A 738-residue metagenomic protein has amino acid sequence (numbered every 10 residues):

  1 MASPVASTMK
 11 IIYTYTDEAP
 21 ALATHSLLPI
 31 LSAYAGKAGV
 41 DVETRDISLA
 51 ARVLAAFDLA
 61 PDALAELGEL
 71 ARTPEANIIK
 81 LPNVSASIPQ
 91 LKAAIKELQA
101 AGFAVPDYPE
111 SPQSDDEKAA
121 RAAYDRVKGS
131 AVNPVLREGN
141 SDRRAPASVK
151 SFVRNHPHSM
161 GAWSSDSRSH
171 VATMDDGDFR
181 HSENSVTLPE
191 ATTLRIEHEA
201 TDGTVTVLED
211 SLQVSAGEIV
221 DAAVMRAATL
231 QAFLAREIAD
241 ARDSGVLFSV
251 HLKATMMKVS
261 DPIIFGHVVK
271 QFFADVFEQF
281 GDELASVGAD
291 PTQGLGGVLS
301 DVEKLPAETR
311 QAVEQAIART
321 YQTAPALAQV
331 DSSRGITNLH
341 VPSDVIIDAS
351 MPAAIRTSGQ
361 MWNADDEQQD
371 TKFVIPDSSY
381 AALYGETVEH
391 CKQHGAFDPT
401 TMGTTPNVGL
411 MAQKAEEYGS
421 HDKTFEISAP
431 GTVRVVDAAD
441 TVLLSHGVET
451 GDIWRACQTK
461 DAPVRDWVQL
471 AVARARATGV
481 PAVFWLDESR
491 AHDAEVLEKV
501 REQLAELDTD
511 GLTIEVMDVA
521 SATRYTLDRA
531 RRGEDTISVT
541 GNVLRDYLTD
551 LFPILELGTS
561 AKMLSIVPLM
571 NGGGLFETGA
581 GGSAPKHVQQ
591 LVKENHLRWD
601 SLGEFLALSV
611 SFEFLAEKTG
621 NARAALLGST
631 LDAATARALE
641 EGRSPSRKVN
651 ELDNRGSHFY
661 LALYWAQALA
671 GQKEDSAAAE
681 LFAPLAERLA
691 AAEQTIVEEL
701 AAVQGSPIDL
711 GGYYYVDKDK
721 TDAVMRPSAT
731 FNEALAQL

Functional and structural regions predicted by a protein language model:
P4-G266, D275-K499, Q503, L507-V519 (+5 more regions): Extended, well-ordered protein cores
G620-N621, E674-E680: Structural helix-adjacent loops and short alpha-helical linkers that scaffold large soluble proteins
E641, K648-G656, P684, P707 (+2 more regions): Terminal, compositionally biased segments used for targeting/anchoring and flexible tails
Y664-E674: Short, charged/polar, low-complexity loop and linker segments that flank or interrupt alpha-helical bundles
A679-E687: Short, charged, amphipathic alpha-helical segments
V697-Y714: A glycine-biased, small/acidic residue-tolerant capping/turn segment at secondary-structure junctions
V716-L738: C-terminal accessory extensions/subdomains outside the catalytic/core fold
